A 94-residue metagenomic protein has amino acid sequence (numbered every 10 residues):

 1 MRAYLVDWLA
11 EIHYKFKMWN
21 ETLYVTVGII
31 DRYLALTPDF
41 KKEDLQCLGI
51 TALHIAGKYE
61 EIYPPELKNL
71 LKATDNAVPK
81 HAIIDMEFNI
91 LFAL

Functional and structural regions predicted by a protein language model:
M1-L94: Structured all-alpha helical bundle cores of eukaryotic regulatory proteins
